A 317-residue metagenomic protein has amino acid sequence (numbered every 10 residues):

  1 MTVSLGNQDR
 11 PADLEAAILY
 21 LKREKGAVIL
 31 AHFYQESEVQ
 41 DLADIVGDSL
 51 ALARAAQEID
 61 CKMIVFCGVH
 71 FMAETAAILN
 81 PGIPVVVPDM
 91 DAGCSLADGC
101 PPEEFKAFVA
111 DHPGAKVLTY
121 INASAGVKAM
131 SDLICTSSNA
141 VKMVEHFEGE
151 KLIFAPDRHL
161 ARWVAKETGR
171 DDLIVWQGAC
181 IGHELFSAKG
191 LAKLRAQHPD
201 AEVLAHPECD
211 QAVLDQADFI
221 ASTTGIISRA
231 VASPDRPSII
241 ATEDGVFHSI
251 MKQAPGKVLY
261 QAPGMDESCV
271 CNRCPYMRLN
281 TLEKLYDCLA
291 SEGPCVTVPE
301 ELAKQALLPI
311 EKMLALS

Functional and structural regions predicted by a protein language model:
M1-I240, F247, K252-A262, D266-S317: Active-site loop-to-helix "anion-binding N-cap" substructures in soluble metabolic enzymes
